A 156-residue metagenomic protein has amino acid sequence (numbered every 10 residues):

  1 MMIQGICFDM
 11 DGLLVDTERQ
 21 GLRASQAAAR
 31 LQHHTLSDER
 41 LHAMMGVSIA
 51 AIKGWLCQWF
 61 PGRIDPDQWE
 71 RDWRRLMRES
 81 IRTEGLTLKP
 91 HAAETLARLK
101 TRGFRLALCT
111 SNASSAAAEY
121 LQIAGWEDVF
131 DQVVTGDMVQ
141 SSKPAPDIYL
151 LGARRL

Functional and structural regions predicted by a protein language model:
M1-A43: Active-site neighborhood of HAD-like aspartate-dependent phosphohydrolases
M2, I81-L108, S114, A118 (+1 more regions): Short, acidic loop-to-helix structural element flanking the phosphoryl-transfer center in phosphate-processing enzymes
I6-G12, S25, L99, L106-L108 (+4 more regions): Hydrophobic packing within well-folded, soluble alpha/beta domains
L22, Q26, I49-G54, R74 (+2 more regions): An amphipathic alpha-helix signature
A28-A29, S48-R63, Y120, G152-A153: Helix-loop "lid/cap" segments that line or gate small-molecule binding pockets
T35, L56-E94, R102: Metal-dependent phosphoesterase signature
S37-R40, D65, E127-Q132: Short acidic capping loops at alpha-helix termini that bridge into adjacent secondary structure
L86-T87, A113-L156: Substrate-recognition "cap/lid" segment bordering the active-site pocket of phosphatases
